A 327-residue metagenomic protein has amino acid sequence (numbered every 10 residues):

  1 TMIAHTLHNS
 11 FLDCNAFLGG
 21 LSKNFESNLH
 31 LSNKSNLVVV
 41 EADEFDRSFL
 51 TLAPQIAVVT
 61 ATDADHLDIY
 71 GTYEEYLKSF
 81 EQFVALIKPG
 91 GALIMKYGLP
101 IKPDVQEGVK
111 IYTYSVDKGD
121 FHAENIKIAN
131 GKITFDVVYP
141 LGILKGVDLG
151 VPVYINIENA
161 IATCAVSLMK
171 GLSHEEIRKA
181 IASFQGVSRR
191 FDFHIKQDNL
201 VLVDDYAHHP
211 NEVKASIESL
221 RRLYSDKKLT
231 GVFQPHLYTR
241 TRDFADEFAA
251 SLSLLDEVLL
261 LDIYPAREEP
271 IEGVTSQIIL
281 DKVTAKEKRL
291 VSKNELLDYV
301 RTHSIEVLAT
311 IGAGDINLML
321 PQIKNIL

Functional and structural regions predicted by a protein language model:
T1-M95, I101-K110, I161, L168-K170 (+1 more regions): Phosphate-binding loop of NTP-binding sites
F17-G19, G108-A129, D148-Y154, E176-A182 (+1 more regions): Beta-strand->loop->alpha-helix junctions that form or flank phosphate-binding loops in nucleotide-handling enzymes
L37, A129-G131, Y139-E257: Nucleotide phosphate-binding/pyrophosphate-handling subdomain across enzymes that bind or process nucleotide phosphates
D68-E75, R240-T241, E268-E269, L318-L320: Glycine/threonine-rich flexible loop motifs
E75, F83-G91, A215-Y224, P270-K293: P-loop/Walker A phosphate-binding loop and immediately adjacent motor/lid segment at beta-alpha junctions
L93-Y97, T230-F233, L255-P265: Short internal beta-strands
K110, A249-E306: C-terminal helical cap/extension that packs against the catalytic core of soluble nucleotide-cofactor enzymes
N294-I326: A glycine-rich beta-strand to alpha-helix segment that forms a phosphate/ribose-binding loop at ligand/cofactor sites
